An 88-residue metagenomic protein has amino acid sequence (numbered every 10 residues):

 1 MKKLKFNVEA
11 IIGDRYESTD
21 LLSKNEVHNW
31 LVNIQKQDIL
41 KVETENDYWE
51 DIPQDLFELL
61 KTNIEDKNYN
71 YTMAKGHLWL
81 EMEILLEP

Functional and structural regions predicted by a protein language model:
M1-K3, L22, L59, M73: Generic N-terminal leader/processing signal
M1-K5, L85-P88: Short intrinsically disordered terminal tails
K2-D14: Short aromatic-glycine-(Arg/Gly/Cys) micro-motifs in beta-strand/loop hairpins
V8, T19-D20, K24, Y69 (+1 more regions): Compositionally biased regions
E9, E17-S18, Q35, N63: Polar/charged side chains located within well-ordered beta-strands of beta-rich proteins
I12-S23, N46-W49: A short, exposed loop/beta-hairpin motif centered on an aromatic-Gly-Thr core
N25-Q35: Short, surface-exposed linear segments at secondary-structure transitions and domain or protein termini
Q37-P88: Short, mixed-charge low-complexity intrinsically disordered segments
